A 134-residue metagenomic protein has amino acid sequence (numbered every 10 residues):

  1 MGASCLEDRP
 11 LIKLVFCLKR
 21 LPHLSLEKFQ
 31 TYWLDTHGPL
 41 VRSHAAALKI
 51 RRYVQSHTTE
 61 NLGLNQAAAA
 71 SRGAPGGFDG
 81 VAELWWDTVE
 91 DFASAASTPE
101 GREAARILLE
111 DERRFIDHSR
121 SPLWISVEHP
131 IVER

Functional and structural regions predicted by a protein language model:
G2-R134: Macromolecular interaction modules
